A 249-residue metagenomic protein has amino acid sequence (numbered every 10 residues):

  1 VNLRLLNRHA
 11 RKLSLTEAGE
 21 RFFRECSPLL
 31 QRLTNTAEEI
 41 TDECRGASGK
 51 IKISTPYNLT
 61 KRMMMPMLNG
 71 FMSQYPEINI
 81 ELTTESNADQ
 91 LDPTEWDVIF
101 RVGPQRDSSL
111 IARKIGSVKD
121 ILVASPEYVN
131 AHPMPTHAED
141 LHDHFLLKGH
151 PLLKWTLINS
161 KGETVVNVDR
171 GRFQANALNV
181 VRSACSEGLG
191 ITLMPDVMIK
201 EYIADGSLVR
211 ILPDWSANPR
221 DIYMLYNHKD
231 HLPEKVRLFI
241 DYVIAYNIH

Functional and structural regions predicted by a protein language model:
V1-L15: A short LG(V/I)-centered, amphipathic sequence patch enriched for acidic residue(s) preceding the LG motif
N7-H9, E39, S54, E81-E85 (+3 more regions): Solvent-exposed beta-strand sheet faces enriched in polar/charged residues
S14-D42: Alpha-helical "hinge/linker" immediately C-terminal to small N-terminal DNA-binding modules
S48-S108: Central regulatory/effector-binding core of bacterial HTH transcription factors
K52-S54, I99, L147, T192 (+1 more regions): Short, well-ordered beta-strand segments
P93-E95, Q105-I222, H249: C-terminal regulatory
I222-H231: A bilobed periplasmic-binding-protein/Venus flytrap-type ligand-binding module shared by bacterial periplasmic
H231-V243: Short amphipathic alpha-helical coupling segments at ligand-binding clamshell hinges and other catalytic/signaling
